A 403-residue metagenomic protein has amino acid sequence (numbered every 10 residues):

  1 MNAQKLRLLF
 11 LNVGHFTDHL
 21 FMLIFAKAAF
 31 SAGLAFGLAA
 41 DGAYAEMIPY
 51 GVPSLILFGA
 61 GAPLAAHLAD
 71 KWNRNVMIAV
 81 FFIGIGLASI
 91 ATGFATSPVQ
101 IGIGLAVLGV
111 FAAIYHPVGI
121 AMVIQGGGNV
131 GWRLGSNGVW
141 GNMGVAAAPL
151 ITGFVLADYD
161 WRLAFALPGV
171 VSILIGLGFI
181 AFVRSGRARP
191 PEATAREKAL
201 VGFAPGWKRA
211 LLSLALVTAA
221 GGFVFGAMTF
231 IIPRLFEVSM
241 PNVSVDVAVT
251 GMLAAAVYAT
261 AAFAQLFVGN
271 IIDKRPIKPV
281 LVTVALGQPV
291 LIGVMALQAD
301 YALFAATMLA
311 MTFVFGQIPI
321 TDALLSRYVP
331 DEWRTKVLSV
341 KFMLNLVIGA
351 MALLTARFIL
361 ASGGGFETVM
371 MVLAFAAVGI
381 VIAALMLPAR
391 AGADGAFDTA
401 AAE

Functional and structural regions predicted by a protein language model:
F25-K27, R209-A262: Extracytoplasmic gate region of multi-pass secondary transporters
K27-G59, V245-M252: Extracellular/periplasmic helix-loop-helix junction of adjacent transmembrane segments in MFS-like secondary
P49-A66, A255-F267: Central cavity-lining transmembrane alpha-helices of secondary-active solute carriers, predominantly the Major
A60-T96, I272-R275: Conserved MFS/SLC helix-loop-helix module at the cytosolic interface between two early adjacent transmembrane helices
G104-G141: Cytoplasmic helix-loop-helix junction between adjacent transmembrane helices in 12-TM secondary transporters
N137-R187: Helix-loop-helix hairpin linking two adjacent transmembrane segments in secondary transporters
R275-T321: C-terminal transmembrane helical hairpin of 12-TM major facilitator-type secondary transporters
Y328, E332-G363: A late C-terminal transmembrane helix in Major Facilitator Superfamily
